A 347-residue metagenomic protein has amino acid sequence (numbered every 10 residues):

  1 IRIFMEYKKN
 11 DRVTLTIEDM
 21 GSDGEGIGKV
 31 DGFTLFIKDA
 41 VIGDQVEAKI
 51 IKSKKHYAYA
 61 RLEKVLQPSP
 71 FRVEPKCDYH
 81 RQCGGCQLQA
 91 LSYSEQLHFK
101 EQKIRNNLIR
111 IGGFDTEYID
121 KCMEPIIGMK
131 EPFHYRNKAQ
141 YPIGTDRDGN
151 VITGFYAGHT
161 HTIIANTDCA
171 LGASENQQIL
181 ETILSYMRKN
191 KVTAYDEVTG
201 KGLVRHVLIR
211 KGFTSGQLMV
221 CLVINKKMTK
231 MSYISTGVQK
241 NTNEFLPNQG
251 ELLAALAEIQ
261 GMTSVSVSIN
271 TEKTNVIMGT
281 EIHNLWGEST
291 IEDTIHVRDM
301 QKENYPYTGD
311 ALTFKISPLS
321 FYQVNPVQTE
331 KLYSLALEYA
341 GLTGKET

Functional and structural regions predicted by a protein language model:
F4-T347: Accessory RNA-recognition modules of RNA-modification enzymes
